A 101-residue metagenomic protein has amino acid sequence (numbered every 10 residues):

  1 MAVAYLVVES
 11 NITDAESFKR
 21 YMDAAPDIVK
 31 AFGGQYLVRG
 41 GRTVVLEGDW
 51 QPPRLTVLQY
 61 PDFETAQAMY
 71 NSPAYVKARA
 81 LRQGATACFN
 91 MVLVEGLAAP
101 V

Functional and structural regions predicted by a protein language model:
M1-L55, Q59-N71, E95-V101: Short S/T/G/P-rich N-terminal loop/turn motif that feeds into the first structured element of a domain
Q67-M69, A74-L93: C-terminal structural segments of small proteins and small subunits
